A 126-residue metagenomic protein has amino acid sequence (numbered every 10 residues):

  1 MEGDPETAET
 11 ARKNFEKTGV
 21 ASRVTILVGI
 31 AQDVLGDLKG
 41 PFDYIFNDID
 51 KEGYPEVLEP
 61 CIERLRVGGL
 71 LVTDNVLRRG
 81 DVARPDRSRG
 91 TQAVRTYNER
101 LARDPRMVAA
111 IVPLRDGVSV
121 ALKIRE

Functional and structural regions predicted by a protein language model:
M1-E126: S-adenosylmethionine/decaboxylated-SAM
